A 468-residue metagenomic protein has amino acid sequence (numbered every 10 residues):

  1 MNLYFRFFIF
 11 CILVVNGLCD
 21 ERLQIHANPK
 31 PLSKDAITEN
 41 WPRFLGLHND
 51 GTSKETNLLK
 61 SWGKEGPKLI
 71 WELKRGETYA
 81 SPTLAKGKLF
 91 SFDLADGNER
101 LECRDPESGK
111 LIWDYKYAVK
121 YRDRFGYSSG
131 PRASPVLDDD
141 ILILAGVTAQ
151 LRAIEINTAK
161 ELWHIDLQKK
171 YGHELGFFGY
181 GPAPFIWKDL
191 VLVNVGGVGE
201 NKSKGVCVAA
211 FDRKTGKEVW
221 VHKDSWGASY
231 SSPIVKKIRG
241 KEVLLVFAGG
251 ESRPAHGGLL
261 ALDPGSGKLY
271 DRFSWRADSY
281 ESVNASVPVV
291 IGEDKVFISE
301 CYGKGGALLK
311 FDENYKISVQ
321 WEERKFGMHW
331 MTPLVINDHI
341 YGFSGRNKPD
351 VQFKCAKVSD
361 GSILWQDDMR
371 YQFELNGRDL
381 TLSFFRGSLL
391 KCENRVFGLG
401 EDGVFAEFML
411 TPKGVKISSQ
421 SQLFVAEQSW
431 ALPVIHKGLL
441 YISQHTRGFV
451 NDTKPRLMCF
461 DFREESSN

Functional and structural regions predicted by a protein language model:
N2-F10: Sec-dependent signal peptide recognition, specifically the positively charged N-region followed immediately by
F10-C19: Hydrophobic h-region of N-terminal signal peptides that target proteins for export in Gram-negative bacteria
C19-N468: Noncatalytic, solvent-exposed loop/strand surfaces of beta-propeller-type extracellular/periplasmic domains
